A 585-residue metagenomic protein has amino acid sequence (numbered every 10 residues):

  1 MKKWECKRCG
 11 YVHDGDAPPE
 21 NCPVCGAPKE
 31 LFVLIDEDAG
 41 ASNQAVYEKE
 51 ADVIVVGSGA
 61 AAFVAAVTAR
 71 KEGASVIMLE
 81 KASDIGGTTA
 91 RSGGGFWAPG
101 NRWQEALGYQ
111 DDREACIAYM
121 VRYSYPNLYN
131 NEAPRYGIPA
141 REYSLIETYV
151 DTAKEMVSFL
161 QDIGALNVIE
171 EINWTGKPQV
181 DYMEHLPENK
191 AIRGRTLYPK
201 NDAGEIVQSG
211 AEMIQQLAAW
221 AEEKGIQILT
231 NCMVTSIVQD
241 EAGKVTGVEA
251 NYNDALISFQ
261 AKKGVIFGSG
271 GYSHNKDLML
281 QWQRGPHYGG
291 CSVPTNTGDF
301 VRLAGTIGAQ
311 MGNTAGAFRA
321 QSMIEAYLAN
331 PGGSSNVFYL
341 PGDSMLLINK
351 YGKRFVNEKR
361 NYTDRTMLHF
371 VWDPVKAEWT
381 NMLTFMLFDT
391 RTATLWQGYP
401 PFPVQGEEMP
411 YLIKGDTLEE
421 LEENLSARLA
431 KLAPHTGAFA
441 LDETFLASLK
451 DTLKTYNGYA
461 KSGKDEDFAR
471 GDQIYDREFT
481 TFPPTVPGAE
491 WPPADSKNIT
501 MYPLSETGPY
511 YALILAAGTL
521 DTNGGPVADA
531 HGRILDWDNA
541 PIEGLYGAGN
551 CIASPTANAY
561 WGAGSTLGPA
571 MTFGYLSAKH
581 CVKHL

Functional and structural regions predicted by a protein language model:
Q44-A61, I77: Beta1/beta-strand and adjacent pyrophosphate-binding region of the FAD-binding site in flavoprotein oxidoreductases
K71-S92: Glycine-rich FAD pyrophosphate-binding loop
A98-T148: Glycine-rich active-site loop/strand segments that organize a redox cofactor
I138-L256, K276, I324-E325, L453 (+1 more regions): Conserved redox-cofactor binding core of oxidoreductases
S236, A438-F439, T444-P555, A559: A glycine-rich dinucleotide-binding beta-alpha-beta segment and adjacent secondary-structure elements that constitute
N253-A255, F259-L328, G532, L576: Glycine-rich loop(s) and the adjacent beta-strand/alpha-helix scaffold that form part
M279-V301, I552-L585: A conserved FAD-binding loop/helix module that cradles the flavin
V301, Q310-T444, S448: An anion/pyrophosphate-binding glycine-rich loop and adjacent beta-alpha core in soluble alpha-beta enzymes
